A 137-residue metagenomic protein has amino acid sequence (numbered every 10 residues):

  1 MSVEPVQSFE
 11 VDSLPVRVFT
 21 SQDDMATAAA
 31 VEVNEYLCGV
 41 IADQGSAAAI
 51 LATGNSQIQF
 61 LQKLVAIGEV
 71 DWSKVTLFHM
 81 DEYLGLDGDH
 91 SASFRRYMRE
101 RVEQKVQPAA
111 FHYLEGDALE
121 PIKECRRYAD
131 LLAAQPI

Functional and structural regions predicted by a protein language model:
M1-A49: N-terminal glycine-/serine-/threonine-rich phosphate-binding loop
S2-S13, D71-I137: Ligand-binding beta-strand-loop-alpha-helix segment within the catalytic cores of soluble metabolic enzymes
F19, A52-T53, M80: Acidic/polar N-terminal loop/beta-strand segments that form early-domain functional surfaces
D24-M25, S56, L119-E120: Glycine-/small-residue-rich active-site loops that bind phosphorylated ligands and cofactors
A28-A29, F60-K63, G88-H90: Short, glycine/acidic-enriched capping/hinge loops at junctions between secondary-structure elements
A30-I41, V65, R99-E103, A129-A133: Generic structural signal for well-ordered alpha-helical scaffold segments
V33, G54, F111: Residue-level signal for inorganic ion chemistry
I41-G68: Glycine-rich N-terminal segment of FAD-binding domains in flavoprotein oxidoreductases, spanning the beta-loop-helix
